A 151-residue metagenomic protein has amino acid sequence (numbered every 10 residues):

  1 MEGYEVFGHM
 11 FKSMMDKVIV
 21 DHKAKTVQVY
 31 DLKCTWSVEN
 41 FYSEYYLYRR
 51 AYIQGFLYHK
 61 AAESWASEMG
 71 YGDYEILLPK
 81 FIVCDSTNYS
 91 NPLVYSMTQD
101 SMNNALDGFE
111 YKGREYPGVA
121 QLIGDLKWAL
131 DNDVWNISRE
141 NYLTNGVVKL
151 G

Functional and structural regions predicted by a protein language model:
M1-N40: Catalytic cores of nuclease domains that cleave nucleic-acid phosphodiester backbones
W36, Y42-R49: Conserved helix-adjacent loop modules within structured domains
S37-F41, Y89-P92: Short acidic/His/Gly/Ser-rich catalytic and metal-binding motifs that mark active-site loops of diverse hydrolases
L47-Y52, L57-G151: Metal-dependent nuclease catalytic regions and adjoining charged, substrate-binding loops involved in nucleic-acid end
